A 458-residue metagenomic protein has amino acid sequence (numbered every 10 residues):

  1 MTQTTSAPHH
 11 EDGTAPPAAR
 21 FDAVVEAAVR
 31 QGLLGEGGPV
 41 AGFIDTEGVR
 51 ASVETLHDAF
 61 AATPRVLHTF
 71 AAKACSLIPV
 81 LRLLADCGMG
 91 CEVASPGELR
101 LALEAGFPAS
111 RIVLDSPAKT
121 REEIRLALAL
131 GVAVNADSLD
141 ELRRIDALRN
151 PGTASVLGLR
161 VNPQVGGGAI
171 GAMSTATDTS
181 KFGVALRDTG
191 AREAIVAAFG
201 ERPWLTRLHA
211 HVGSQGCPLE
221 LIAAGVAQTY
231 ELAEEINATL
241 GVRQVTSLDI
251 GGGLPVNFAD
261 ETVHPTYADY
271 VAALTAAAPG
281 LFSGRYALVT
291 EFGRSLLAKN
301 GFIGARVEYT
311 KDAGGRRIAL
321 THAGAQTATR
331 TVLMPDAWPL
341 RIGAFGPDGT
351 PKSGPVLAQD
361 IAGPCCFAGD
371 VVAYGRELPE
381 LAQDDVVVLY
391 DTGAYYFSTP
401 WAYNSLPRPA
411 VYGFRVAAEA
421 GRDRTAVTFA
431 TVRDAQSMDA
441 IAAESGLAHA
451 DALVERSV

Functional and structural regions predicted by a protein language model:
M1-R149, T153-S155, G200, W204 (+3 more regions): A charged N-terminal "starter" segment
Q3, Q164-Y309, L378, N404: Active-site loop/helix belt of alpha/beta enzymes
G32-L33, G284-V458: Charged (often Lys/Glu-rich) extended helix/loop segments that serve as interaction or gating elements
I44-A51, C75, D140, E220 (+9 more regions): Conserved active-site and cofactor/substrate-binding residues in soluble primary-metabolism enzymes
V49, K73, S95, A127 (+6 more regions): Conserved, mostly hydrophobic/aromatic
A74-S76, G97, A118-T120, S138-D140 (+6 more regions): Active-site-proximal loop/turn and secondary-structure-junction residues that shape catalytic pockets, frequently
S76-P79, R100-L101, G166-G168, S214-P218 (+5 more regions): Flexible loop/turn segments at secondary-structure boundaries
